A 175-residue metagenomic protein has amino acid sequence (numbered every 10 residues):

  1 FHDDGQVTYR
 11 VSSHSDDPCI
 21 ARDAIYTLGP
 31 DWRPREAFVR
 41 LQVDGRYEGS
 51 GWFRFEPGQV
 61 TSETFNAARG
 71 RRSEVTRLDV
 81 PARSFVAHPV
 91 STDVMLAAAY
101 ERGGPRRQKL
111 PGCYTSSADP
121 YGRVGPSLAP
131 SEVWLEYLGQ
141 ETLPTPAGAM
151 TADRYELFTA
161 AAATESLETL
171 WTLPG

Functional and structural regions predicted by a protein language model:
F1-G29, E36-V39, D44-S50, Y114-P146 (+1 more regions): N-terminal cleavable signal peptides for secretion/export
F1-H2, P57-M150, A161: Solvent-exposed helix/loop surface patches that form functional interfaces
D16-D23, D44-S50, A67-E74, A161-T169: Short, surface-exposed beta-strand/loop "edge" segments at domain boundaries and coil↔beta transitions
Y26-L28, G51-P57, W171-T172: Aromatic-rich beta-strand edge motifs centered on tyrosine
G29-R33, A161-A162: Secondary-structure boundary elements
Q42-T64: Charged low-complexity stretches with an acidic bias
T151, E156-G175: C-terminal structured interaction module
